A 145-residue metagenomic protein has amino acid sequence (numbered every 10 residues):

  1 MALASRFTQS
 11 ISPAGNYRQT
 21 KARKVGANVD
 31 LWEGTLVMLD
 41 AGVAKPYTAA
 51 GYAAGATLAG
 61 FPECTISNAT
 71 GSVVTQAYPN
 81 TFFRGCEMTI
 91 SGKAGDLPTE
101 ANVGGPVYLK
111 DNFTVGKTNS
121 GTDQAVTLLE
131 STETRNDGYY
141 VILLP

Functional and structural regions predicted by a protein language model:
M1-P145: Surface-exposed, low-hydrophobicity beta-strand/loop segments enriched in small/polar/acidic residues
